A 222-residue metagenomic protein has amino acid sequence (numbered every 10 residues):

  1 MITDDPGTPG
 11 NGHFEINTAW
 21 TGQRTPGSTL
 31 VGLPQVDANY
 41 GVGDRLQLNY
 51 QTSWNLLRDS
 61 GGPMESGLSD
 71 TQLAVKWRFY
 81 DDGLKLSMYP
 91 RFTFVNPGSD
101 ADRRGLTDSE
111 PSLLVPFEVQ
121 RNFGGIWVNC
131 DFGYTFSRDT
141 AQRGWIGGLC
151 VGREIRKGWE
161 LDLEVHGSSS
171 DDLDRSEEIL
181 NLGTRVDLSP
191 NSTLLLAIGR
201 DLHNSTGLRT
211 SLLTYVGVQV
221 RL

Functional and structural regions predicted by a protein language model:
M1-L222: Transmembrane beta-barrel domains of Gram-negative outer membranes and organellar outer membranes
